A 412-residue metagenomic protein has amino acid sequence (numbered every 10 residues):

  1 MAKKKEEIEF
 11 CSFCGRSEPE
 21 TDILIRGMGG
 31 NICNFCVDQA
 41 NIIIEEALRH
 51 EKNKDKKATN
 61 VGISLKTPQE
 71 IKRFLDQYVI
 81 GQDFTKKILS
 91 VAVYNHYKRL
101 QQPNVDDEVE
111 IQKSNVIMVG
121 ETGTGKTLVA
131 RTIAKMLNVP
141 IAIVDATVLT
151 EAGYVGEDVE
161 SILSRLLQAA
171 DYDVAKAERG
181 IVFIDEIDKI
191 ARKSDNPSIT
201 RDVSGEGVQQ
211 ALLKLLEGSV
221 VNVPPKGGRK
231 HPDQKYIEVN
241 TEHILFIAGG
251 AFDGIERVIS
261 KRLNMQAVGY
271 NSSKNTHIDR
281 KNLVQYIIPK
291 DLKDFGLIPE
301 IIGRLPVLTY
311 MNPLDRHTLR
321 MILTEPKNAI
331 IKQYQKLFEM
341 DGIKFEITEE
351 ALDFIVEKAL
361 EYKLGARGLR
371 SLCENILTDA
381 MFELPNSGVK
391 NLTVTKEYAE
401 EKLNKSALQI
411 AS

Functional and structural regions predicted by a protein language model:
A2-R26, N31-F35, I42-A142, A146-V155 (+1 more regions): AAA+ P-loop NTPase nucleotide-binding core of proteostasis motors
